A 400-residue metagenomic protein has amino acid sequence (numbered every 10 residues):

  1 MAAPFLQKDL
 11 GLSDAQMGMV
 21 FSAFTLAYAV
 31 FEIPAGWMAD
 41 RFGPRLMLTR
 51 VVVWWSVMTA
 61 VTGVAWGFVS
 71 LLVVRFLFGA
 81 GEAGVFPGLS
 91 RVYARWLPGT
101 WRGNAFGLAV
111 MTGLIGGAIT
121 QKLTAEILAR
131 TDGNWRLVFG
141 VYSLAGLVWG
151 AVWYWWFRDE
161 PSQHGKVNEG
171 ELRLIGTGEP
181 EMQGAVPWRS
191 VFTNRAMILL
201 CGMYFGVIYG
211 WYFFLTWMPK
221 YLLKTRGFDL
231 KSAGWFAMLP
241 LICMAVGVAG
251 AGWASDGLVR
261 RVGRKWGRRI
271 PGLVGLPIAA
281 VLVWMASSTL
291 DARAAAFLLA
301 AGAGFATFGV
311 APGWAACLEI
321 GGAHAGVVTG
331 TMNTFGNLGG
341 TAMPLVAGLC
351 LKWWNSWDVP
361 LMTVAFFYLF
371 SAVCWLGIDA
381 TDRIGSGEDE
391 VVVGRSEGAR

Functional and structural regions predicted by a protein language model:
G11, G43, V64-S70, G81 (+4 more regions): Helix-breaking motifs and short loop linkers at transmembrane-helix boundaries and internal kinks in secondary membrane
V30-V69: Conserved MFS/SLC helix-loop-helix module at the cytosolic interface between two early adjacent transmembrane helices
L46-V61, W266-W284: Structural signature of the two symmetry-related core transmembrane helices
V74-G113: Cytoplasmic helix-loop-helix junction between adjacent transmembrane helices in 12-TM secondary transporters
G103-K122, L128-A129, M244-V248, N333-M343: Glycine-rich segments within core transmembrane alpha-helices of 12-TM secondary carriers
A109-H164: Helix-loop-helix hairpin linking two adjacent transmembrane segments in secondary transporters
A129-L144, D229, G267-I270, L349-F367: A membrane-interface helix-boundary motif in multi-pass transporters
N194-A251, V310, W314, L318 (+1 more regions): Extracytoplasmic gate region of multi-pass secondary transporters
